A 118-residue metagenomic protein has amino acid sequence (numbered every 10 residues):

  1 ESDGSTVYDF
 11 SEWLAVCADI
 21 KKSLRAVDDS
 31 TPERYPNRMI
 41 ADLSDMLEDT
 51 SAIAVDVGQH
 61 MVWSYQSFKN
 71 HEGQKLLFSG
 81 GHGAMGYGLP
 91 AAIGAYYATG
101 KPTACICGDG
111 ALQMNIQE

Functional and structural regions predicted by a protein language model:
E1-V16: Glycine-rich, acidic loop regions that bind phosphate or pyrophosphate groups
A15-T99: Active-site diphosphate/adenylate-binding microenvironment
G100-M114: A short, small-residue-rich loop immediately preceding and capping a beta-strand
I116-E118: A short alpha/beta connector and helix-capping loop motif
